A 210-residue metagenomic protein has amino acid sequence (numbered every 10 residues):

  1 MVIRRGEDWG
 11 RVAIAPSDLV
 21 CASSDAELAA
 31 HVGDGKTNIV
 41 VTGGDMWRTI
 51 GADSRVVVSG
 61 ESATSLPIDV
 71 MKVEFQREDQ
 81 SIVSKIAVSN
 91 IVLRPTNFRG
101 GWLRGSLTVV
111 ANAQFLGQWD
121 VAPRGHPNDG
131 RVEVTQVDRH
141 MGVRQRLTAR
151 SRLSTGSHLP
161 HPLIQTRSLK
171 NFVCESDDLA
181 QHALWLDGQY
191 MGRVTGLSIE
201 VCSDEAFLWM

Functional and structural regions predicted by a protein language model:
M1-Q114: Catalytic core of DAGKc-family lipid kinases
E61-A63, F98-G101, P123-H126, L163-I164 (+1 more regions): A general structural signal for short secondary-structure junctions and capping/turn motifs
S65-P67, G101-W102, H126-D129, T166-S168 (+1 more regions): A short, structural micro-pattern
I68-V70, R131, Q181-A183: Exposed beta-strand and adjacent loop surfaces of beta-rich binding modules that mediate intermolecular recognition
S84-L93, S106-W119, V132-Q136, C174 (+2 more regions): Short hydrophobic-aromatic micro-motifs
S89-F98, L116-A122, S157-P160, L184-L186: Glycine-rich, charged/polar anion/phosphate-binding loops that engage phosphate groups from diverse ligands
W102-S157: Internal helical hairpin/lid segments
Q136-M210: ATP/nucleoside-binding phosphotransfer catalytic cores, i.e., glycine-rich phosphate-binding loops
